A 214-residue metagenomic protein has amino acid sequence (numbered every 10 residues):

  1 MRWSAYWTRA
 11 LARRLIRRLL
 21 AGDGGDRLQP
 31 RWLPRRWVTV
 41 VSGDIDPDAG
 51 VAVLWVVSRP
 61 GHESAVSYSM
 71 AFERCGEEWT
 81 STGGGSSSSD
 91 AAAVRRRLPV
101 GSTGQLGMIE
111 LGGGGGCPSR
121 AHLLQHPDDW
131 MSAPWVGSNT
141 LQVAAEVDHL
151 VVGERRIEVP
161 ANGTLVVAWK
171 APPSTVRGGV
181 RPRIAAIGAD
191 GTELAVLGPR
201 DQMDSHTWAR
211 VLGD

Functional and structural regions predicted by a protein language model:
M1-Q142, T175-D214: Serine/threonine-biased, Pro/acidic-interspersed low-complexity stretches characteristic of secreted/cell-surface
Q142-D148: Short proline/glycine-enriched turn/loop motifs at strand-loop junctions of beta-rich domains
H149-E154: Short, surface-exposed beta-strand/strand-loop-strand elements in extracellular ectodomains
R156-S174, G191: Glycine-centered loop-to-beta-strand initiation motif
